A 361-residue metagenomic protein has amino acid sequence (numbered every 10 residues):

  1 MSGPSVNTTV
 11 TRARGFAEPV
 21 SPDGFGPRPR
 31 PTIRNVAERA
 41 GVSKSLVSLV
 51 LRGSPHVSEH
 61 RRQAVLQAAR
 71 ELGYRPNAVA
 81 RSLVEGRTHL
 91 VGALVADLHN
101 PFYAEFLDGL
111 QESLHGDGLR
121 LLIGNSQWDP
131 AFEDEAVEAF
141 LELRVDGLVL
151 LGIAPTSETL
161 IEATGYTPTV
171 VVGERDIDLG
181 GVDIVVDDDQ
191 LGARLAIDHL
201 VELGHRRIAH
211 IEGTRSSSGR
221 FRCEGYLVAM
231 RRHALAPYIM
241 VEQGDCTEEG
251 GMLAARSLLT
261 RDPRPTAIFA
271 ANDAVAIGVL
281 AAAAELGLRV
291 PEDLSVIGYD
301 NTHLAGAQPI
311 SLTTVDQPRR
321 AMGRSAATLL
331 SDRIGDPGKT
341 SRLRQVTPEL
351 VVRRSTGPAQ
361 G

Functional and structural regions predicted by a protein language model:
M1-G26, E71, E112-D117, G165-V171 (+1 more regions): Bacterial carbohydrate/catabolite-sensing allosteric modules
M1-R87, Q360: N-terminal helix-turn-helix DNA-binding module of bacterial transcription factors
R39, K44-L49, V84-H99, H199 (+1 more regions): Short beta-strand segments enriched in small/hydrophobic residues
E59, L72-A139, L143-G147, L227: Amphipathic helical "hinge" segments at domain boundaries
A80, D134-V137, I161, I197 (+1 more regions): Short hydrophobic/charged patches on amphipathic alpha-helices used for structural packing and interfaces
Q127-P130, L151-T156, A274: Short beta->alpha connector loops
G147-T159, E174-G181: Acidic, Gly/Pro-rich loop/turn segments at junctions of secondary structure
E158-Y166: Catalytic-core regions built around general acid/base machinery
